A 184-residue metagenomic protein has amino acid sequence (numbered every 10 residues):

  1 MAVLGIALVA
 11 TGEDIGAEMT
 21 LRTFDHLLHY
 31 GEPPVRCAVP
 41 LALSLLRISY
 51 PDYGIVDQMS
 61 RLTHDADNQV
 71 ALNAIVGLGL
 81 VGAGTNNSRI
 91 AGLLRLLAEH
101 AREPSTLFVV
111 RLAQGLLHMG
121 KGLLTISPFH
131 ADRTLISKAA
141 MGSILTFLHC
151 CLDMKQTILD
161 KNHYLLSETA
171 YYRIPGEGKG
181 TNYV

Functional and structural regions predicted by a protein language model:
M1-V184: Long internal repeat-built scaffold domains in very large eukaryotic proteins
